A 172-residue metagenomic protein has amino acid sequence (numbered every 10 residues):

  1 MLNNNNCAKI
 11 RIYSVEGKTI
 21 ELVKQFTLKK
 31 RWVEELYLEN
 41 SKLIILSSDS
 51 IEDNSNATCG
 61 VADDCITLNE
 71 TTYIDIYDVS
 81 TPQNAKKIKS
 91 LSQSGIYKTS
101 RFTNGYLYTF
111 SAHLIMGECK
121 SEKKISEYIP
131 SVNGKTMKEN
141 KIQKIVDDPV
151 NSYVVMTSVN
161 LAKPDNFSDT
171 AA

Functional and structural regions predicted by a protein language model:
M1-A172: Beta-sheet-rich non-transmembrane sensory/scaffold domains
